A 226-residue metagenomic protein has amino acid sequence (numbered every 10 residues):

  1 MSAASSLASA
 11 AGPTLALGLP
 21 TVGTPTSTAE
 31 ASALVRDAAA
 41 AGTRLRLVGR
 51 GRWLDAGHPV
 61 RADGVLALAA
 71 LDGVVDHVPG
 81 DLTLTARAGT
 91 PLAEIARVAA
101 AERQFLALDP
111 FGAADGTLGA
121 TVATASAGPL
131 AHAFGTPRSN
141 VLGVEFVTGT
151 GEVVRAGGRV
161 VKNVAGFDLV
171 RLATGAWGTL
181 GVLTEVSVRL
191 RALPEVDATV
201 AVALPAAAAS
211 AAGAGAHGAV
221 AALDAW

Functional and structural regions predicted by a protein language model:
S2-P13, L17, A208-H217: Intrinsically disordered, low-complexity terminal tails and inter-domain linkers enriched for S/T/G/P/D/E
G12-L45, L68-A114, V122, S126-R159 (+1 more regions): N-terminal glycine-rich flavin-associated loop
R46-W53: Glycine-rich beta-strand-to-loop/alpha-helix junction loops that act as flexible
L54-L71, A100: Glycine-rich loop at the start of a catalytic domain that most often binds anionic cofactors/ligands
D55-G57, I95, A125-S126, T184 (+1 more regions): Generic hydrophobic alpha-helical membrane-span motif
V60, G116, R138-N140, A176: A short, structural micro-pattern
A123, L142-W226: C-terminal substrate-binding/cap subdomain adjacent to the FAD-binding core in PCMH-type and related FAD-linked
